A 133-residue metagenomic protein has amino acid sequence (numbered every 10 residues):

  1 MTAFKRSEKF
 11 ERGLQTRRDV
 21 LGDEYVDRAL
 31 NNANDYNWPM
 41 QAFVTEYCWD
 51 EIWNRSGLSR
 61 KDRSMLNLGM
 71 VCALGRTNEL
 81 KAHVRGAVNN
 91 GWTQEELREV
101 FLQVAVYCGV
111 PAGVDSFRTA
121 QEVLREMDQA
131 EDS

Functional and structural regions predicted by a protein language model:
M1-K61, N89, V114-S133: Acidic, glycine/proline-rich low-complexity segments that act as flexible tails and inter-domain linkers
V20-D23, T77, G91, Y107: Residues at alpha-helix boundaries and the short loops/turns that link adjacent helices
D35-Y36, D50, C72-A73, N90 (+1 more regions): A short structural micro-motif
V44-C48, M65-C72, V100-A105, S116: Short alpha-helical scaffolding segments that buttress acidic/His motifs in well-ordered protein cores
R55-R63, T77, K81, Q94 (+1 more regions): Alpha-helix N-cap/helix-initiation sites
L68, C72-R98: Mid-chain, well-packed structural core segment of small domains
E96-A120, M127: Preference for long, well-ordered alpha-helical segments
